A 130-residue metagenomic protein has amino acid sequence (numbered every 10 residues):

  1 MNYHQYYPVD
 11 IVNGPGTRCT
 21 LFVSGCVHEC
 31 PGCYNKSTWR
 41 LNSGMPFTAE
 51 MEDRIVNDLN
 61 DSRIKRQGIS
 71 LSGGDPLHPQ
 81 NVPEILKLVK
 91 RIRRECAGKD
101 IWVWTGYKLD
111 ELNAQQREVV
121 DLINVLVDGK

Functional and structural regions predicted by a protein language model:
M1-Y3, T17, N35-V103, L109-Q116: Conserved Radical SAM active-site core
N2-E29: N-terminal pre-triad scaffold of radical SAM enzymes
V27, Y107, G129: Short, flexible active-site-adjacent loop segments at beta-strand->alpha-helix junctions, enriched in small/polar
S70, N124-V127: Residues embedded in well-ordered beta-strands within globular domains across many folds
G98, L122-I123: A generic structural signal for alpha->beta connector loops
N113, V127-K130: Classical nucleotidyltransferase
